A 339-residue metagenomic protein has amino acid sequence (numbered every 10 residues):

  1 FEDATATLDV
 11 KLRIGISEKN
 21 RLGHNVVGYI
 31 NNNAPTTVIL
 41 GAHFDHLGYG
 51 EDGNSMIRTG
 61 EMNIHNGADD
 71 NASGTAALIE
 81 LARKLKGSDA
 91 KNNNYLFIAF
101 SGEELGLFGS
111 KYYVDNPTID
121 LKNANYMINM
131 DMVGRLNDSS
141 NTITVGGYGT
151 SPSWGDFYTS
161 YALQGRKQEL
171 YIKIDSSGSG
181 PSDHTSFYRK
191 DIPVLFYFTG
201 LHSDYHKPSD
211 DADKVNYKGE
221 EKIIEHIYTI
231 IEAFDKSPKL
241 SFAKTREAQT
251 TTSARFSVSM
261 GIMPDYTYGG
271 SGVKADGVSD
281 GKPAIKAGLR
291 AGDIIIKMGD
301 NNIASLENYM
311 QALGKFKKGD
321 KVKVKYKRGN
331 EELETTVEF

Functional and structural regions predicted by a protein language model:
F1-D3, N33-P35, A90, F100-T199 (+1 more regions): Metal-dependent peptidase/peptidase-like ectodomains
F1-G67, E80-R83, G87-N92, D115: Soluble metallo-hydrolase cores and metallopeptidase-like ectodomains found primarily in the secretory/periplasmic
R13-S17, N25, T59-N71, A99 (+4 more regions): Second-shell loop/turn segments in exported
L40, L78, I262, A284 (+3 more regions): Terminal peptide-recognition signature
A76, R83, G87, S203-A248: His/Asp/Glu-rich mid-to-C-terminal helical/loop segments that flank catalytic regions of hydrolases
N92-F100, M127-M130, F234-A254: Acidic/histidine-enriched alpha-helical segments
A284-S305: Conserved PDZ fold ligand-binding element
I296, Q311-F339: PDZ-domain C-terminal substructure recognizer with occasional recognition of PDZ-binding tails
